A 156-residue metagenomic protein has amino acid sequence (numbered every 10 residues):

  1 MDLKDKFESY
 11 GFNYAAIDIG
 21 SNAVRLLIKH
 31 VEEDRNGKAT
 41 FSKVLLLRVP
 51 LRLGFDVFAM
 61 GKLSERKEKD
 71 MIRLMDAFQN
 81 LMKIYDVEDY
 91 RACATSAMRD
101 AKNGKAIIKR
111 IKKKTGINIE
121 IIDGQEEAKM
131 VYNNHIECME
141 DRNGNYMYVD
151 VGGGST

Functional and structural regions predicted by a protein language model:
M1-I19, L27-Y148: Nucleotide/phosphate-binding catalytic cleft detector across ATP-hydrolyzing and phosphate-transferring enzymes
N22: Primarily the dimerization/phosphotransfer
G153-T156: Acidic, divalent-metal-coordinating active-site segment for phosphoryl/phosphodiester hydrolysis, typified by short
